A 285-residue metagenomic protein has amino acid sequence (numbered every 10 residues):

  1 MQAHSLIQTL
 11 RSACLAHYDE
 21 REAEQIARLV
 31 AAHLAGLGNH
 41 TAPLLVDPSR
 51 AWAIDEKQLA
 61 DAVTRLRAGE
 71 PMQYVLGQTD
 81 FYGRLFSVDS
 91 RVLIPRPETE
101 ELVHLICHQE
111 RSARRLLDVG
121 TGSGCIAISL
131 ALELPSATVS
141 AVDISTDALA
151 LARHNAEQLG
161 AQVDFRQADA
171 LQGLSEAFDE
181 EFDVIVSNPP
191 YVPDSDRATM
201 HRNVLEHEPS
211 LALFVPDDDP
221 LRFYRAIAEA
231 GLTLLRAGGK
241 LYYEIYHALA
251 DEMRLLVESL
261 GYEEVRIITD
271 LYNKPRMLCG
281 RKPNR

Functional and structural regions predicted by a protein language model:
M1-L76: N-terminal auxiliary segments of SAM/dcSAM-dependent transferases
T9, L29, Q58-D61, E101 (+5 more regions): Alpha-helical elements of Rossmann-like donor-binding domains used by nucleotide-donor carbohydrate transfer enzymes
H40-T41, A68-M72, G77, Y82-R84 (+5 more regions): Glycine-rich, flexible loop/turn motifs
D55, P95-E98, F223, L249: An acidic site on a long C-lobe helix of protein kinase domains
Q58-P135, V139-A152, Q167, C279: SAM-dependent Rossmann-like transferase core, predominantly class I methyltransferases with a strong bias toward
S136-T138, V142-N284: S-adenosylmethionine
